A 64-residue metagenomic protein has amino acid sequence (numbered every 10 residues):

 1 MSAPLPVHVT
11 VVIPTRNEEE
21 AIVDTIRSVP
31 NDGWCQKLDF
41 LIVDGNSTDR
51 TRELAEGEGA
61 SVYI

Functional and structural regions predicted by a protein language model:
M1-V7: Extreme N-terminus of proteins, especially the signal/transit-peptide cleavage junction and the first residues
V7-T10, D39: Cell-envelope/extracellular polymer assembly enzymes that use nucleotide-activated donors
V12-T15, L41-G45: Conserved sequence signature across two-component system core domains
E18-A21, S47: Donor nucleotide-sugar binding loop of glycosyltransferases
R27-K37: Short, acidic, metal-binding catalytic loop of nucleotide-sugar glycosyltransferases
K37-L38, R52-I64: Conserved donor nucleotide-binding strand/loop of the catalytic core
D44-R52: A conserved acidic beta->alpha catalytic loop
